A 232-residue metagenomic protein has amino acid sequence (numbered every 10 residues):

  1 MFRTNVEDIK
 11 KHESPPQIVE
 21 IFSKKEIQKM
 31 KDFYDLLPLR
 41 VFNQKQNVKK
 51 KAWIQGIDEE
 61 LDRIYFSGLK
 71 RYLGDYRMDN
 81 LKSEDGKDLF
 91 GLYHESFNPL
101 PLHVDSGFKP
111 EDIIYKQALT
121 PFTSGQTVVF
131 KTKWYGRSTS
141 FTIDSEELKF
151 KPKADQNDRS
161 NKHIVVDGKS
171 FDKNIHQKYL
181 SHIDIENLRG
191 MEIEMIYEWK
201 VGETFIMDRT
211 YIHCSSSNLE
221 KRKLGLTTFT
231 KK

Functional and structural regions predicted by a protein language model:
M1-Y93, F97-P99, T142-I164: Non-heme Fe(II)/2-oxoglutarate
H94-T204, T210, S216-K232: Catalytic core of non-heme Fe(II) oxygenases with the double-stranded beta-helix
